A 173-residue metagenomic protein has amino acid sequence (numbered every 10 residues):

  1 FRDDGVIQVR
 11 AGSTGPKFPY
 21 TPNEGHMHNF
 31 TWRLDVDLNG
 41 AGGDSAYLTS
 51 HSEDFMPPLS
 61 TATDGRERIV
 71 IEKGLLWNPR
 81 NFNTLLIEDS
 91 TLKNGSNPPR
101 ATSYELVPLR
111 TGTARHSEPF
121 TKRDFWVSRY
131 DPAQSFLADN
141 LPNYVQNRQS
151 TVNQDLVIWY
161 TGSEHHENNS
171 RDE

Functional and structural regions predicted by a protein language model:
R2-V6, P16-E173: Extended effector regions of multi-domain proteins
V9: Active-site-proximal segments of catalytic enzyme domains that coordinate small-molecule cofactors or metal ions
